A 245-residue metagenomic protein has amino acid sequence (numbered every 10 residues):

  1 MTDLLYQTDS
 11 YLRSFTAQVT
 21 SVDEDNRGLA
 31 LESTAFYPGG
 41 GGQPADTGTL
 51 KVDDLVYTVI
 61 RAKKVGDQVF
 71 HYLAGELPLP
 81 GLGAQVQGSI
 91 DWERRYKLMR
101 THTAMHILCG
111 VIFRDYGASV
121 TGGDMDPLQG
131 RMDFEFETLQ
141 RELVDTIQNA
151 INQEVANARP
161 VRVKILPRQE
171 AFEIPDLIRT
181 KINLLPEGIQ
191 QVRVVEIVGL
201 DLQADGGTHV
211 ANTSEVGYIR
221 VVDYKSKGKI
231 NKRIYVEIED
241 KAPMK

Functional and structural regions predicted by a protein language model:
M1-K245: Active-/binding-site microenvironments in catalytic and ligand-binding cores
